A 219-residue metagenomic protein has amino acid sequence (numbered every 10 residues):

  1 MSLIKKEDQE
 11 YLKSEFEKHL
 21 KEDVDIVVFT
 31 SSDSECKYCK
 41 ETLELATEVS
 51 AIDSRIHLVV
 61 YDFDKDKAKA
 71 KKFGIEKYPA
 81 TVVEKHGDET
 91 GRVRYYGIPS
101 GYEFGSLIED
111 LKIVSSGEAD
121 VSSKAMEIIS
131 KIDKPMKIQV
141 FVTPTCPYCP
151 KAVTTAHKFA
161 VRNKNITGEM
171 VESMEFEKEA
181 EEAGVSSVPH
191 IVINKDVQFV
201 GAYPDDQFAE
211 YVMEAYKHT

Functional and structural regions predicted by a protein language model:
M1-D23, G105-I132: N-terminal leader/targeting and pre-domain segments
I4, E41-P99, E118, I132: N-terminal non-catalytic structural scaffold regions of very large proteins
S14-D53, I129-K164: Local sequence-structure signature of Cys/Sec-based thiol-disulfide redox active-site neighborhoods
S31, S54-D66, N163-A180: Thiol-based oxidoreductase modules, predominantly thioredoxin-like and allied folds used for disulfide exchange
D64-A70, G101-E103, F176-K178, D205: A short acidic, often aromatic-flanked loop/helix-cap motif at beta-alpha or helix-coil junctions that lines enzyme
A70, K151, A180-A183, I191: Compositionally biased, intrinsically disordered or flexible polar/acidic segments
V82-E118, S187, V192-T219: Non-catalytic, surface beta->alpha helical segment in thiol-disulfide oxidoreductase systems
V140, N163, V171, S186-V197: Positively charged, low-complexity, intrinsically disordered RNA-binding extensions
